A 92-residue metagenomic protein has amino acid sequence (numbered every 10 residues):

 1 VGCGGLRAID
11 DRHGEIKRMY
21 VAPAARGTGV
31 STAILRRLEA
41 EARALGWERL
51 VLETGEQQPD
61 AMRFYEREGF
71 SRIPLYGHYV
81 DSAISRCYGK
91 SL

Functional and structural regions predicted by a protein language model:
V1-K17, A22-P23, L35-R37, E41 (+2 more regions): Acetyl-CoA-dependent GNAT
H13-G14, R18, A22-A33, R43-L45 (+2 more regions): Conserved glycine-rich acetyl-CoA-binding loop
E48-V51, G55-G69, P74-L92: C-terminal "cap" of GNAT-fold acetyltransferases
